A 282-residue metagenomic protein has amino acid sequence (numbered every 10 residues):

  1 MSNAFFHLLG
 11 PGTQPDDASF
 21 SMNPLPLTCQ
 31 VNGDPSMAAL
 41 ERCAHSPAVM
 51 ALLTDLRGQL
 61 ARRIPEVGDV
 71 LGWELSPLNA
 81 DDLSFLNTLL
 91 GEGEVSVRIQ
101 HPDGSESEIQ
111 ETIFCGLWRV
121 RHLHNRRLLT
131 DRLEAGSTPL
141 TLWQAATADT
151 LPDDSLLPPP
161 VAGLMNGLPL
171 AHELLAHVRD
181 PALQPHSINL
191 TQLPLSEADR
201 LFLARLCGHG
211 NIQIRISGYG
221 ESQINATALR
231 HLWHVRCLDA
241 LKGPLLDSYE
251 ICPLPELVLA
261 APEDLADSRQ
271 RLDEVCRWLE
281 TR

Functional and structural regions predicted by a protein language model:
M1-M37: N-terminal alpha-helical "arm" segments
N3, H7, Q110-P152, A226-R282: Helix-rich interaction surfaces within compact, conserved domain-sized segments that mediate assembly or partner
L25-E108: An N-terminal, globular interaction/scaffold subdomain
L60-A61, V67, Q184, T191 (+2 more regions): Function-determining sites in protein domains
L75-L78, L190-S196: Short, surface-exposed ligand-recognition loops at beta-strand->loop->(often short) alpha-helix junctions that present
P77-A80, S96-L117, I212-K242: Short, structured protein-protein interaction patches enriched in aromatics and acidic/basic residues, typified by
D82-G91, P194-G210, H231: Extracellular/lumenal glycan-associated surfaces
L123-S187: Surface-exposed beta-loop interaction hotspot
